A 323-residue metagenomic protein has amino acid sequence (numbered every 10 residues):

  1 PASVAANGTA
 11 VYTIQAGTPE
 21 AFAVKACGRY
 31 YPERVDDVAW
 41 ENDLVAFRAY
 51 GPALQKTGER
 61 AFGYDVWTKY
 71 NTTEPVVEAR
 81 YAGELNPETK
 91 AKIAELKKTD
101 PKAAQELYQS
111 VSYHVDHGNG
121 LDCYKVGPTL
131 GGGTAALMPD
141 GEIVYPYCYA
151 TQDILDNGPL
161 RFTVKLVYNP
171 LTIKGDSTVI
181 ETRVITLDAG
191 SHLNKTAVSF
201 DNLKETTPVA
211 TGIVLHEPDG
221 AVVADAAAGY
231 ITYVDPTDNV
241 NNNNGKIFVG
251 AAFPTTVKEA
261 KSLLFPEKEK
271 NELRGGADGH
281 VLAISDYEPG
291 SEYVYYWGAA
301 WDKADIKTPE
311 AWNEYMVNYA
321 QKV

Functional and structural regions predicted by a protein language model:
P1, C148-T151, I180-V184, D278-A283: Short structured motifs
P1, F253-V323: Beta-strand-rich recognition/accessory modules
P1-T18: Intrinsically disordered, low-complexity Pro/Gly/Ser/Thr-rich segments with frequent PxxP/GP/PP motifs and embedded
A5, G28-Y30, G51, D65-E78 (+1 more regions): Sequence-level preference for short, compositionally simple segments enriched in small aliphatic or small polar residues
T13, G17-D140: Solvent-exposed N-terminal domain segments of exported/luminal and surface proteins
Y124-P170: Active-site cradle of extracellular carbohydrate-active enzymes
D153-D156, F162-V209: Acidic, contiguous internal or C-terminal segments within carbohydrate-active enzymes that form a structured patch used
E205-L264: Polysaccharide-binding surfaces and accessory modules of carbohydrate-active proteins
